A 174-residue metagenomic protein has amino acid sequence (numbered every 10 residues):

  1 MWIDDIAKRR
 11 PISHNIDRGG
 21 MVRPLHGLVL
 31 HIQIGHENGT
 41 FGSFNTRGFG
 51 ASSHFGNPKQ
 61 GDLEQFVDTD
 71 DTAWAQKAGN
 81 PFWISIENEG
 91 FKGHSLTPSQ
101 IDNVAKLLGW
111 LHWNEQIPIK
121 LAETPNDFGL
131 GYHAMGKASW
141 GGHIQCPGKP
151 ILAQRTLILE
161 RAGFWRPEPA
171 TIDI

Functional and structural regions predicted by a protein language model:
M1-K77, H143-P150: N-terminal catalytic cores of peptidoglycan-degrading enzymes
M1-P11, N15-V22, K92-I174: Basic/polar, cationic surfaces and motifs that engage anionic cell-wall and phosphate/carboxylate ligands
G27, P81-W83, G129: Structural motif
H31, S85-E87, A105: Residues within well-ordered beta-strands of beta-sheet-rich folds
I34, D70, G90, A134-G136: A mature extracytoplasmic/lumenal domain signature
G56, S85, G131: Generic enzyme active-site microenvironment
V67, F82, L159: Surface-exposed, interaction-prone regions with an acidic/low-complexity signature
G79-H94, M135: Cell-envelope and extracellular/periplasmic
